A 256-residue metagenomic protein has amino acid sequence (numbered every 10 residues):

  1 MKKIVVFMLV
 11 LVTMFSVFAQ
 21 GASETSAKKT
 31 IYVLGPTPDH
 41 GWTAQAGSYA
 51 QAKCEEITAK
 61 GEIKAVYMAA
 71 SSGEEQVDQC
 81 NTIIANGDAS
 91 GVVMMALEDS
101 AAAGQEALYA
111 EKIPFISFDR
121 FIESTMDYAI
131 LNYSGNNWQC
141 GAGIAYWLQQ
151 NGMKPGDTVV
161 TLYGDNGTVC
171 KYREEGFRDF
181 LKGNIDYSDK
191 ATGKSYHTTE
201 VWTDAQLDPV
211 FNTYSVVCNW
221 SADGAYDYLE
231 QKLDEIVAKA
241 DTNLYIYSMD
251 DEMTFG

Functional and structural regions predicted by a protein language model:
M1-I4, L9: Positively charged n-region of N-terminal signal peptides that target proteins for export
L9-V17: Hydrophobic core
V17-G256: A residue-level marker of the well-folded mature domains of exported/periplasmic proteins
